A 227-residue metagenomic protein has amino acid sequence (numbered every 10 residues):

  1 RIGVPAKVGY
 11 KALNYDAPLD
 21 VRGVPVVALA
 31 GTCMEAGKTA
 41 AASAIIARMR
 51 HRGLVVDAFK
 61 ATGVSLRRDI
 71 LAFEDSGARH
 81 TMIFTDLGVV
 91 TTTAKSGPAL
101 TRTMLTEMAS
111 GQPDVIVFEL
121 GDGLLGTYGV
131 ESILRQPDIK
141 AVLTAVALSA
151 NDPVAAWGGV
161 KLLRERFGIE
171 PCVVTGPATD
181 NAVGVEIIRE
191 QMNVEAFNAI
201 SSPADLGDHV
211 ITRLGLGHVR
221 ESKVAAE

Functional and structural regions predicted by a protein language model:
R1-G9, L66, T93-V115, L120-L206: Conserved catalytic-core segment of NTP-binding enzymes
R1-R22, E74: Short, flexible helix-coil linker/hinge segments at the edges of structured domains or between repeats
A12-V64: Walker A (P-loop) phosphate-binding motif
V24-A28, T81-V89, K140-V142: Gly-rich Lys/Arg/Thr-decorated short loops/hinges at beta-loop-alpha junctions or inter-strand turns that position
T39-S43, D69-I70, Y128-V130: A short secondary-structure junction signal
A47-T92, K161-L163, T175, V183-Q191: N-terminal phosphate/diphosphate-binding loop that engages ATP/GTP or pyrophosphate donors across diverse enzyme folds
F197-E227: NTP-binding/hydrolysis catalytic cores, primarily Walker-type P-loop NTPases
